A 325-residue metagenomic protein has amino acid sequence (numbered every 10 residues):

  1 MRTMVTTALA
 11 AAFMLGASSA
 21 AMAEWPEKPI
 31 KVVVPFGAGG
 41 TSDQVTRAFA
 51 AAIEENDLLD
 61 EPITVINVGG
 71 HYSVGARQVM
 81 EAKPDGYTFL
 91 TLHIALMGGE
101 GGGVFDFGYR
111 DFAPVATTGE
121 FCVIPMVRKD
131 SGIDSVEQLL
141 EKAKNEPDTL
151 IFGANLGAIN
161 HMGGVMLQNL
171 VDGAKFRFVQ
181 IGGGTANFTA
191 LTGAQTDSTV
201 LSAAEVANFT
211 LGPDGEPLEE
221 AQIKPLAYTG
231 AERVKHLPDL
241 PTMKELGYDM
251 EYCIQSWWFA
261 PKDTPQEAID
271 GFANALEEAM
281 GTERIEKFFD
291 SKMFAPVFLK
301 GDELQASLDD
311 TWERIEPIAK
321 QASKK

Functional and structural regions predicted by a protein language model:
M1-T6: Positively charged n-region of N-terminal signal peptides that target proteins for export
T7-A17: Bacterial N-terminal signal peptides
A23-D111, T149, L156, N160 (+4 more regions): N-terminal (or domain-start) structured segment
W25, E55, Q78-T88, E100-A186 (+3 more regions): Hinge/capping helix and adjacent helix->loop/strand transition within the periplasmic-binding protein
A38-G39, I94-A95, R128-I133, N155-I159 (+4 more regions): Short coil/turn segments
V68, V115-T118, L226-Y228: Hydrophobic residues at beta-strand termini and immediately following loops that shape nucleotide-binding pockets
V206-M280, A306, D310-E313, A322: C-terminal lobe and pocket-closing loops of periplasmic/extracytoplasmic Venus-flytrap solute-binding proteins
A231, I285-S307: Mature extracytoplasmic/periplasmic domains
